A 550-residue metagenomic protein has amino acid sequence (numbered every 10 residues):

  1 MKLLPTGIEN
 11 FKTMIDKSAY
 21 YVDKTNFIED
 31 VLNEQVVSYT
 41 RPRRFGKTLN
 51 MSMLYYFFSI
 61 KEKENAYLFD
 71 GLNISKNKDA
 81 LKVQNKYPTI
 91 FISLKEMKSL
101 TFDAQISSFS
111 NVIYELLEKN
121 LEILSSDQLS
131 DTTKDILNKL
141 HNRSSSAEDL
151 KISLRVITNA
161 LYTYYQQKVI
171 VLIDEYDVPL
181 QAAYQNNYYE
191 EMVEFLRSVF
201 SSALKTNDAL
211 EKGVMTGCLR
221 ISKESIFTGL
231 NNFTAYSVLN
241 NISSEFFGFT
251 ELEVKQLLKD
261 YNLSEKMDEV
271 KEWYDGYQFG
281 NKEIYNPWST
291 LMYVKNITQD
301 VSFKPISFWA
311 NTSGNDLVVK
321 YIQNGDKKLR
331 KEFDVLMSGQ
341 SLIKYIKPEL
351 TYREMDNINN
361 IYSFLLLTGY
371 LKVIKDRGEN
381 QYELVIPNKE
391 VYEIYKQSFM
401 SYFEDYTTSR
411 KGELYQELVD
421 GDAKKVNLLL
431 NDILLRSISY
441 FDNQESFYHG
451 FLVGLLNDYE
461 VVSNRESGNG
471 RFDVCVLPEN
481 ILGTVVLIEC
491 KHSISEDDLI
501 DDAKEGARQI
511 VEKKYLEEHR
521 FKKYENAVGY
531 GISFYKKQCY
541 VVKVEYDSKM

Functional and structural regions predicted by a protein language model:
M1-Q444, Y459: Phosphate-binding site recognition
A423-M550: Structural signature of nuclease core domains in nucleic-acid processing machines
